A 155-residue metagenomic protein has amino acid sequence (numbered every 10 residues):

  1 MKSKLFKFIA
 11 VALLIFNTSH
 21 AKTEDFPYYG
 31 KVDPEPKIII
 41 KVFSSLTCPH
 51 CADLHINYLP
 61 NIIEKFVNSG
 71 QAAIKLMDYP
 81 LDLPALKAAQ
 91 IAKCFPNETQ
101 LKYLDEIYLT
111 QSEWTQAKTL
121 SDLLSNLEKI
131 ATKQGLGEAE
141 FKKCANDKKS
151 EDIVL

Functional and structural regions predicted by a protein language model:
K2-D82, L86, E151-L155: Extracytoplasmic thiol/disulfide redox context detector
P80-L155: Cysteine-centric redox/oxidoreductase cores and disulfide-bonded domains
